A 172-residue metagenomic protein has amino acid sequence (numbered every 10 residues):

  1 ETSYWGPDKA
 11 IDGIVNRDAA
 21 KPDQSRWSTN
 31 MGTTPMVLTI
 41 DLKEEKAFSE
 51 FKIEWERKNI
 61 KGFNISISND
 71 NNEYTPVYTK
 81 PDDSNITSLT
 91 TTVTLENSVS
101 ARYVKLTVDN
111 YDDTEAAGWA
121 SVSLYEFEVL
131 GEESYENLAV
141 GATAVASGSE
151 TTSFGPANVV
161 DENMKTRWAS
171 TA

Functional and structural regions predicted by a protein language model:
W5, A19-Y78, L89-A172: Aromatic, loop-rich ligand-recognition surfaces of beta-strand-rich domains
D82-T87: Short proline/glycine- and polar residue-rich coil/turn motifs
